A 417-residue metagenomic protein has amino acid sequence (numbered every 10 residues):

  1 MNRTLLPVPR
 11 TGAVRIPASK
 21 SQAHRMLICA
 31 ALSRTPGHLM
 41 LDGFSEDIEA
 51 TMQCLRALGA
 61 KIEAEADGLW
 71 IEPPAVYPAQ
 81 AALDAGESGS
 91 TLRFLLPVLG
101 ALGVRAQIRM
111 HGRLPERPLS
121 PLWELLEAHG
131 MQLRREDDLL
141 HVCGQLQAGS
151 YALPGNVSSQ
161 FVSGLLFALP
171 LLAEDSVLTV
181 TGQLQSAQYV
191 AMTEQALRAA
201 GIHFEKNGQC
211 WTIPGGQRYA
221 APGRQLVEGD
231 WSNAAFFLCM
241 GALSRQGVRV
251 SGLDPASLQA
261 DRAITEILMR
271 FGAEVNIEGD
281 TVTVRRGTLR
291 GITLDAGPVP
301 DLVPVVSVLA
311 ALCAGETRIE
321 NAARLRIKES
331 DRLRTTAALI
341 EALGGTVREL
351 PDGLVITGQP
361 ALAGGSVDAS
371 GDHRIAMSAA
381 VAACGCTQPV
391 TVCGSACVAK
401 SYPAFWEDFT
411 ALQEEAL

Functional and structural regions predicted by a protein language model:
M1-L417: Short, structured segments at the rim of ligand-binding sites
